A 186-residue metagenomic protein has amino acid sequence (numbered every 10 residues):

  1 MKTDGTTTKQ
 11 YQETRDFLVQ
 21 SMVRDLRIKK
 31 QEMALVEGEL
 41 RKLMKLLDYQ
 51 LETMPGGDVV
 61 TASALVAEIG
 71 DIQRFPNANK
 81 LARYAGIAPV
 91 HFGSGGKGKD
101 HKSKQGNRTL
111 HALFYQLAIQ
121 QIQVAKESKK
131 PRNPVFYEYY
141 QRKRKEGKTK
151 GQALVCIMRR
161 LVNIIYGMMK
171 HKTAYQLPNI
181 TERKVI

Functional and structural regions predicted by a protein language model:
M1-I186: A detector of single, family-specific signature residues that are central to catalytic or substrate-handling motifs
